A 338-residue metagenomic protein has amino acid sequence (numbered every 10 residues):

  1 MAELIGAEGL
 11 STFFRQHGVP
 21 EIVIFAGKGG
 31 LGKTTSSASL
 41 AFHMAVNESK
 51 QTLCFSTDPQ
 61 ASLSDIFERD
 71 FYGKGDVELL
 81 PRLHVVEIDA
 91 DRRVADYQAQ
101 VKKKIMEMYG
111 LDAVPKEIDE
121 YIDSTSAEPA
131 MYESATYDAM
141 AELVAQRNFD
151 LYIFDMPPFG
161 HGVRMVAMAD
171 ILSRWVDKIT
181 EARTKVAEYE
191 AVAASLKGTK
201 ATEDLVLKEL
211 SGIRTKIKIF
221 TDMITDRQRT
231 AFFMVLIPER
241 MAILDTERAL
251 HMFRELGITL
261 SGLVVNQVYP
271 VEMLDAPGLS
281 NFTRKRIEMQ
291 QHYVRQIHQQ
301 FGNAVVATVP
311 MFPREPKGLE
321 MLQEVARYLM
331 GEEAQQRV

Functional and structural regions predicted by a protein language model:
M1-H17, D70, F220-V338: C-terminal lobe/tail of nucleotide-utilizing enzymes
A2-V23, K28-L31, S36-S211: Nucleotide-state-sensitive switch-loop elements of NTP-binding domains
S134, R214, Q291: Electropositive phosphate-/nucleotide-binding environments in soluble metabolic enzymes
D204-F220, A242: C-terminal-of-GTPase-core extension/linker across diverse P-loop GTPases
